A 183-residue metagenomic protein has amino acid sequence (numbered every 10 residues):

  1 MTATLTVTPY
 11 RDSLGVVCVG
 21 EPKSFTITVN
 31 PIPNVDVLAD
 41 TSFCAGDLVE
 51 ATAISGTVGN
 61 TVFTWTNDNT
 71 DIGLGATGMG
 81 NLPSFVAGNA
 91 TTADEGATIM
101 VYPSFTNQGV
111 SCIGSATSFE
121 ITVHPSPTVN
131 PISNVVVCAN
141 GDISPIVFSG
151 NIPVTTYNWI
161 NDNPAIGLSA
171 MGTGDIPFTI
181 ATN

Functional and structural regions predicted by a protein language model:
M1-N183: Extracellular low-complexity Ser/Thr/Asn/Gly-rich intrinsically disordered segments
